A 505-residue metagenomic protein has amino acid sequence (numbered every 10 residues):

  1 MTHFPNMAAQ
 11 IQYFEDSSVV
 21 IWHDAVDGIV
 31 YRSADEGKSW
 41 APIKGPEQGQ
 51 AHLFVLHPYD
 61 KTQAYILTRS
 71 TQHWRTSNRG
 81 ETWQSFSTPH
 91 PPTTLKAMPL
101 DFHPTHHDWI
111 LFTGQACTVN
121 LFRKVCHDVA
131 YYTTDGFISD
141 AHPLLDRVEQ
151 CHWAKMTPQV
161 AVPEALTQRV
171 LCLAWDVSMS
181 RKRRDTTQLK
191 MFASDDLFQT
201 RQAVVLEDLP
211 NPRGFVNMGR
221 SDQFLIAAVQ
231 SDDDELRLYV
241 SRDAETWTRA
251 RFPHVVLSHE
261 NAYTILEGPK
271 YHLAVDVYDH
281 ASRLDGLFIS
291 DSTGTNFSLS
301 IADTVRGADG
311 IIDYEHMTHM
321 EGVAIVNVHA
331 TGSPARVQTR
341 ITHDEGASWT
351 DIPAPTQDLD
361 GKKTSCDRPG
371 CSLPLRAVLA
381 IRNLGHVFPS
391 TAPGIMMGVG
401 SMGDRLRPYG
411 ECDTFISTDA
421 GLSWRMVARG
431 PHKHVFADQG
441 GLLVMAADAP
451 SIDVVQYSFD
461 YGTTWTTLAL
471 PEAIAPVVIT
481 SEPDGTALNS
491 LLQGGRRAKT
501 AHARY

Functional and structural regions predicted by a protein language model:
M1-Y505: Extracellular glycan-interacting surfaces
